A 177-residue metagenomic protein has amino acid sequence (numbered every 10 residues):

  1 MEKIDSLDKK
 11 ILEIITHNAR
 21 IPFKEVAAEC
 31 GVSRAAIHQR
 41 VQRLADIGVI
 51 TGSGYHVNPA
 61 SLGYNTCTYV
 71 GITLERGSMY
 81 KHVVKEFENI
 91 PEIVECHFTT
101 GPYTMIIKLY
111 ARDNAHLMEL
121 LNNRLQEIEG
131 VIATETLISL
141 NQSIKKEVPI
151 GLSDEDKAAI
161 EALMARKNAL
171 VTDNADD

Functional and structural regions predicted by a protein language model:
M1-D177: A compositional/biophysical signature of low hydrophobicity enriched in polar/charged and small residues
